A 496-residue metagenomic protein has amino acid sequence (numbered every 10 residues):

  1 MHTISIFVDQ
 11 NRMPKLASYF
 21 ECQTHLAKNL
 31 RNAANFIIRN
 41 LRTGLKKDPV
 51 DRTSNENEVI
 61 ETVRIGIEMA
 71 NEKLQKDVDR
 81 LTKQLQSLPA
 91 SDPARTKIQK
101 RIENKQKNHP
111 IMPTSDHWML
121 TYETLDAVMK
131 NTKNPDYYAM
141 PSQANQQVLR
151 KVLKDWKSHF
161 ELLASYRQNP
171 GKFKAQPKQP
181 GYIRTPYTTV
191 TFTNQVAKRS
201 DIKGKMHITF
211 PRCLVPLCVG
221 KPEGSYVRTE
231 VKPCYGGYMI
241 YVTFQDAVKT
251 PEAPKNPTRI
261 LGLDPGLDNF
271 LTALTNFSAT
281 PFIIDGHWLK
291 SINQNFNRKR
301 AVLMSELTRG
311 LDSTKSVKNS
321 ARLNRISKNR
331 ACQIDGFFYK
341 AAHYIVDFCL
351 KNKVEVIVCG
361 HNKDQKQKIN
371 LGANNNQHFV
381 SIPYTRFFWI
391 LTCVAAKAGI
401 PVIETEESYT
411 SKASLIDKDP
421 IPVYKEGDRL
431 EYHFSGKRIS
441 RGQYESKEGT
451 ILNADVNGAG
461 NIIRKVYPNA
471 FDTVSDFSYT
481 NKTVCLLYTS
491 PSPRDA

Functional and structural regions predicted by a protein language model:
M1-S490: Nucleic-acid substrate recognition interfaces
P491-A496: A short, hydrophobic C-terminal helix/tail in secreted or cell-surface proteins
